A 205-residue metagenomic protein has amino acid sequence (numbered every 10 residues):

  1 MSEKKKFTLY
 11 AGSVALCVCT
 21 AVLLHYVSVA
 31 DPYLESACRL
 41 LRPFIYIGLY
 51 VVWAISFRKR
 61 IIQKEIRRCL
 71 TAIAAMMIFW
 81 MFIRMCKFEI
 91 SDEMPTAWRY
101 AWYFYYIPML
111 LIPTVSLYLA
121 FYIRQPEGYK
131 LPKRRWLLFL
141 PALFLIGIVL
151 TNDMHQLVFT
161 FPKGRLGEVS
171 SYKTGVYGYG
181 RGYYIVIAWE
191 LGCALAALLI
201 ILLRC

Functional and structural regions predicted by a protein language model:
M1, E65, G128-R134, V176-G182 (+1 more regions): Membrane-helix boundary/juxtamembrane motif in polytopic membrane proteins
S2-L9, F121, E127-R134, I185-I187: Hydrophobic transmembrane signal anchors and adjacent membrane-proximal interface regions, especially in viral
K6-I62, T71, I187-R204: First transmembrane helix
A30-I45, G147-I200: Extracellular-loop-to-transmembrane junctions of the mid-late helices
L34-I47, I61-N152: Individual alpha-helical transmembrane segments in multi-pass integral membrane proteins
W53, F57-R60, Y105-P108, Q125 (+3 more regions): Residue-level detector of solvent-exposed, low-hydrophobicity positions
